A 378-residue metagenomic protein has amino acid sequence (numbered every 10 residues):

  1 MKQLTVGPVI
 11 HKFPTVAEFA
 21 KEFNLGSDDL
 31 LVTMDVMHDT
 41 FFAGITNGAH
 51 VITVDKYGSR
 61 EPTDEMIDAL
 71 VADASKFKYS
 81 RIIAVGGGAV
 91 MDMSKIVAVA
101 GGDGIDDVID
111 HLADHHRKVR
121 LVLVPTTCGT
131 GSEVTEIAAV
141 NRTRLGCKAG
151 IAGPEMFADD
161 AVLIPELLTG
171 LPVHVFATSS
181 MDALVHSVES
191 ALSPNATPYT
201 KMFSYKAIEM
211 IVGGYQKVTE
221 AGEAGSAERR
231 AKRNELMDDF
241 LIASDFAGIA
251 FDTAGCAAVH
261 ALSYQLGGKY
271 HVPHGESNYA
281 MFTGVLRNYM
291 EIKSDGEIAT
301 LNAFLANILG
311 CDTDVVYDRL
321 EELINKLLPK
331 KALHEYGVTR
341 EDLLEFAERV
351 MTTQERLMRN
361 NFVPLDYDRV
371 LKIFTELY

Functional and structural regions predicted by a protein language model:
M1-R81, L333: ATP/NTP phosphate-donor binding region
T40-A43, M93-K95, E133-V134: Short glycine-/acidic-enriched loop or helix-start segments at secondary-structure transitions that form or flank
A69-A72, E155-A161, T253-V259: Acidic-glycine-rich active-site phosphate/pyrophosphate-binding loop
G88: Acidic-aromatic/histidine active-site loop/patch
D92-D103: DPxDG-like acidic metal-binding loop motif
G102-Y199, G296-E297: A glycine/threonine-rich phosphate-anchoring loop and its flanking beta-alpha core in nucleotide/phosphate-binding
E155, F304-Y378: C-terminal charged capping/lid subdomain of soluble metabolic enzymes
S190-E322: Active-site segments that bind and position negatively charged phosphate/pyrophosphate groups
